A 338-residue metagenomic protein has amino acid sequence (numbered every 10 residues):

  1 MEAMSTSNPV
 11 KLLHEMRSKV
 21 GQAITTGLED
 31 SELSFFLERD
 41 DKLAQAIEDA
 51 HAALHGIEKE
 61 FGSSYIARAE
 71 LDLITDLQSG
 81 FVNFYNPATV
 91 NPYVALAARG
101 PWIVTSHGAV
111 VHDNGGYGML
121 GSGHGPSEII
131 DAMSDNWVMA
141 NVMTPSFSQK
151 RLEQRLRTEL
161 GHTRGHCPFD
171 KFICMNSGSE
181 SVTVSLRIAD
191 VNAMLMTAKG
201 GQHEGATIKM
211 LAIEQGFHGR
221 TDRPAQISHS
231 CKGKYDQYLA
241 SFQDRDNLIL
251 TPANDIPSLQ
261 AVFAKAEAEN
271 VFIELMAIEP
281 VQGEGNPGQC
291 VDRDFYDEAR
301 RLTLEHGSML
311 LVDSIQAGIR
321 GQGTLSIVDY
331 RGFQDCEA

Functional and structural regions predicted by a protein language model:
M1-F169: N-terminal glycine-rich, Lys/His-bearing helix-loop that initiates the first secondary-structure elements of many
E2-G27, G123, E128, R157-I278 (+1 more regions): PLP-dependent aspartate aminotransferase-fold enzymes
A109, L275, M309-L310: Hydrophobic "anchor" residues on beta-strands that sit immediately upstream of conserved functional sites
M143-K150, F172-V182, Q316: Active-site nucleophile and cofactor-binding loops and adjacent substrate-binding regions of central metabolic enzymes
R220-P224, D329-A338: Active-site PLP attachment segment
E279-D292, G307-R331: Conserved PLP phosphate-binding loop immediately N-terminal to the Schiff-base lysine helix in PLP-dependent enzymes
A299: Aromatic/hydrophobic pocket-lining residues that form π-stacking "cages" and hydrophobic walls in ligand
L302-H306: Helix C-cap/helix->beta junction micro-motif
